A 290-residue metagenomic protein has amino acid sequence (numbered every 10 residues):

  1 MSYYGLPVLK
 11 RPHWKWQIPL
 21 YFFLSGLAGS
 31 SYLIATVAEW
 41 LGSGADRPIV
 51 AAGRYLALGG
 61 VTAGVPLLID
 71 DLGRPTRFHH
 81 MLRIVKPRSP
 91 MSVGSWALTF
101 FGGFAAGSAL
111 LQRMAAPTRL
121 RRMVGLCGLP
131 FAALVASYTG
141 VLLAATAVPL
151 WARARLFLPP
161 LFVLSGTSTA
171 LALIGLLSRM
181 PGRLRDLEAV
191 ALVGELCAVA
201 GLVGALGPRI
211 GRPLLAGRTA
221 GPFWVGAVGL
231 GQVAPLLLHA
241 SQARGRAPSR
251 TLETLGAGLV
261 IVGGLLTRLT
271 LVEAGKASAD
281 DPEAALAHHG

Functional and structural regions predicted by a protein language model:
M1-G290: Short amphipathic, positively biased membrane-proximal segments that drive organelle/inner-membrane targeting
